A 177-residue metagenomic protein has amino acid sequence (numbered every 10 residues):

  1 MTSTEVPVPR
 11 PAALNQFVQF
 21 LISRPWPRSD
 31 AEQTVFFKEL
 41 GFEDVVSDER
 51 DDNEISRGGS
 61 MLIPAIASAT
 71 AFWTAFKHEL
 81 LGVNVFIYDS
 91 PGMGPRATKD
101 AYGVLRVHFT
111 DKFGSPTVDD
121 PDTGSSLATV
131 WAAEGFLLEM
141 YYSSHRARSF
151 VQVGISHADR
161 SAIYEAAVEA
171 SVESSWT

Functional and structural regions predicted by a protein language model:
M1-S125, F136-L137, S143-T177: Short helix/turn-capping signatures at newly exposed starts of structured segments
V130-G135: Active-site beta-strand termini and strand-to-loop segments that position acidic
